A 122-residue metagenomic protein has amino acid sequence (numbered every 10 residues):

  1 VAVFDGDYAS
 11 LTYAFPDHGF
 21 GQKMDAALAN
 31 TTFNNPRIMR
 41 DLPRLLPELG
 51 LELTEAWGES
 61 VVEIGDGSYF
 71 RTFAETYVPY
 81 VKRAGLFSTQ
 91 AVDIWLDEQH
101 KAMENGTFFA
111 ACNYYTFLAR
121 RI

Functional and structural regions predicted by a protein language model:
A2-G67: Conserved catalytic/acceptor-binding region of the Class I
Y13, A110-A111: Generic structural "secondary-structure junction" signal
N35, F108-F109: Aromatic-acidic/polar surface patches that form glycan- and anion
L49, L53-F108: C-terminal helical/coil "lid" or tail adjacent to the Rossmann-like core of SAM-dependent
C112-F117: Short hydrophobic/aromatic beta-strand or adjacent loop that forms the aromatic wall/cage of a ligand/substrate-binding
A119-I122: C-terminal beta-strand of the catalytic ATP-binding
